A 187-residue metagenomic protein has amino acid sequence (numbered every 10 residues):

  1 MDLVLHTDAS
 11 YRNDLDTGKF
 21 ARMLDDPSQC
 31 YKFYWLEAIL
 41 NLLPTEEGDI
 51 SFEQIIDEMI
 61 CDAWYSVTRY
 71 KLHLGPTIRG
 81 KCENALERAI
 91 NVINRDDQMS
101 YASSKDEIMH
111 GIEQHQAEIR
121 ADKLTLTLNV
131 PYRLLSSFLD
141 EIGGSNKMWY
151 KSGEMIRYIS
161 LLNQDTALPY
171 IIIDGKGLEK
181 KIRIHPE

Functional and structural regions predicted by a protein language model:
M1-E187: Mixed-charge, low-complexity interaction segments
